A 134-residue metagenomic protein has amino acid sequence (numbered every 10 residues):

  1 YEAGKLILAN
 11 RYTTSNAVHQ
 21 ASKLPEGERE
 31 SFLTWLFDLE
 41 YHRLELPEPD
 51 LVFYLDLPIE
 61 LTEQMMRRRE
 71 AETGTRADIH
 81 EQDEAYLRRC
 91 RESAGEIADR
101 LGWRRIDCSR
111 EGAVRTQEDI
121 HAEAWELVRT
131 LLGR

Functional and structural regions predicted by a protein language model:
Y1-E2, D99: Anion (oxyanion) recognition and catalysis
A3-I7: Loop/turn-to-beta-strand initiation segments
L8, L51-F53, R104-I106: Hydrophobic/aromatic beta-strand patches that form the interior of the parallel beta-sheet core in alpha/beta enzyme
R11: Walker B catalytic acidic pair
T14-E92: A glycine- and Lys/Arg-enriched "phosphate-lid" helix/loop adjacent to the NTP-binding pocket of small-molecule kinases
E60-R134: NTP-dependent small-molecule kinase module
